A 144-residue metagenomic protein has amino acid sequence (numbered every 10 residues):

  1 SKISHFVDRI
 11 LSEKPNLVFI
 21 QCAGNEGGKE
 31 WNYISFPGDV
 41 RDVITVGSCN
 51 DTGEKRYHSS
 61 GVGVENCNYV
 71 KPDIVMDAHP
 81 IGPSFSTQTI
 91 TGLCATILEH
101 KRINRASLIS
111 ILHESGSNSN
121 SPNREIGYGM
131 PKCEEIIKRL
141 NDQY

Functional and structural regions predicted by a protein language model:
S1-G38, P80-T89, N123-E125: Substrate-binding/access-modulating region of protease and related hydrolase catalytic domains
R9-E13, E99, D142: Secondary-structure boundary motif
N16-L17, V43, I103, N118: A general structural signal for well-ordered secondary-structure junctions
A23-G27, C49-T52, E114-N118: Acidic, glycine-rich active-site loops and adjacent beta-strand->loop/helix elements that engage anionic groups
Y33-E99, E135: Extracellular S/T/G-rich loop segment that most often corresponds to the catalytic His/Ser-adjacent loop
I74-M130, K138: Hydrolase catalytic cores
C133-Y144: Secreted peptidase-domain scaffold signal
